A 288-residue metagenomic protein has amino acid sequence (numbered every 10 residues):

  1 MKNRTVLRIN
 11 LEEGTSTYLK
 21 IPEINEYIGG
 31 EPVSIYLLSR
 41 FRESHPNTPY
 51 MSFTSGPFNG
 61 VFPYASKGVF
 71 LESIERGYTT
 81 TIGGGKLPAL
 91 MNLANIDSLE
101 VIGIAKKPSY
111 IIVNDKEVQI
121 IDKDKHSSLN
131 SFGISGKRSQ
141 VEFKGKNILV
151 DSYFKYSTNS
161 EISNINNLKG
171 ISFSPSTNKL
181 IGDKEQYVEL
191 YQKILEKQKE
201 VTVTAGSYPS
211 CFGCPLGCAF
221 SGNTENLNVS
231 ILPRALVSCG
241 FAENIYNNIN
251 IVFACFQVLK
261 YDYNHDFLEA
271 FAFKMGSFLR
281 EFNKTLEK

Functional and structural regions predicted by a protein language model:
M1-I82, K86-I112, V118-K288: Intrinsically disordered, low-complexity segments enriched in small residues
